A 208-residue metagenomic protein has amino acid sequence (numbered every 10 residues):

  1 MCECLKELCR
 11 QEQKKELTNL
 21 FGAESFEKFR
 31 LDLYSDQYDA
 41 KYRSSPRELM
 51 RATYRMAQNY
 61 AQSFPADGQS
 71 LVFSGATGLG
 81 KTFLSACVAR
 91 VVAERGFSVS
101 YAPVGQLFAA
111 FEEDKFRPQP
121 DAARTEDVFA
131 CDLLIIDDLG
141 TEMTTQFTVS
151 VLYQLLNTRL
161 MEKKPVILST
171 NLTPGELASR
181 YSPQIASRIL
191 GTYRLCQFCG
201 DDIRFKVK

Functional and structural regions predicted by a protein language model:
M1-G22: Interdomain "pre-motor" coupling segment immediately N-terminal to P-loop NTPase/helicase cores
K28-L71: Pre-Walker A (pre-P-loop) alpha-helix and adjacent loop at the N terminus of AAA/AAA+ ATPase modules, a conserved
S63-P65, V92, E126-F129, N157-E162 (+1 more regions): Conserved catalytic network of the ASCE P-loop NTPase/AAA+ motor domain
D67-S85: Walker A/P-loop nucleotide-binding motif
G68-V72, V99, L133, P165-I167: Residue-level preference for the first positions of well-ordered beta-strands
C87, V91: Active-site signature of alpha/beta-hydrolase-fold catalytic machinery across serine- and Asp/Cys-nucleophile hydrolases
V92-L134: AAA+/P-loop NTPase substrate/partner-engagement loops
L107-D114, L139-K208: Replace "adjacent to P-loop NTPase cores in ATP/GTP-dependent enzymes" with "adjacent to NTP-binding cores
